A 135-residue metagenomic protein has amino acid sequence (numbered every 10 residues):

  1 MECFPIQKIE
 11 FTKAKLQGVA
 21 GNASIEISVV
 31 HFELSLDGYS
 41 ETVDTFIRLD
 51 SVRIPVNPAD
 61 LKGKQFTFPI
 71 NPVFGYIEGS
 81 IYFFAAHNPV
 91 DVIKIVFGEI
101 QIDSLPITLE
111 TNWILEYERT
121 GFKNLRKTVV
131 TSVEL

Functional and structural regions predicted by a protein language model:
M1-H87: An ectodomain-focused feature that recognizes extracytoplasmic/extracellular
F68-T131: Acidic, glycine-rich flexible loop segments
E134-L135: Flexible helix-coil linker/hinge segments at domain or subdomain boundaries
